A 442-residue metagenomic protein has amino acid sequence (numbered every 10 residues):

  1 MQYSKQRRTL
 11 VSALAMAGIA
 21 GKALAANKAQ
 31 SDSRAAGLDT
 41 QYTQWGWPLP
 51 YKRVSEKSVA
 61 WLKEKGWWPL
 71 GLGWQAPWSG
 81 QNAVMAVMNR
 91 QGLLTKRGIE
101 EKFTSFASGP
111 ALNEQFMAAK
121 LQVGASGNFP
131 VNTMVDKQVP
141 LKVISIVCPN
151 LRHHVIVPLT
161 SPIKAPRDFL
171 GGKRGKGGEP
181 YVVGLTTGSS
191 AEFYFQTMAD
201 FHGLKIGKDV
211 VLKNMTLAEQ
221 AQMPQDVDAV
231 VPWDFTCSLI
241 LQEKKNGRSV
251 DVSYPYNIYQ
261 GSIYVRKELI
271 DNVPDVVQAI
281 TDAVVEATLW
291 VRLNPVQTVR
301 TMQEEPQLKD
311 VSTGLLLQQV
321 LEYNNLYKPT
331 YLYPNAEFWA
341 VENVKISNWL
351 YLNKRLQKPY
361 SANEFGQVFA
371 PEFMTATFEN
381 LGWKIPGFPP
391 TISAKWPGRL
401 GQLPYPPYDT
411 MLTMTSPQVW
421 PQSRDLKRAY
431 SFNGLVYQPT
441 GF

Functional and structural regions predicted by a protein language model:
Q2, T9-K28: N-terminal export signals
Q30-N214, Q220, D228-D234, V250-D251 (+2 more regions): Short, glycine-/small- and polar/acidic-enriched structural segments that line small-molecule recognition paths
K102-F103, P110, L315-N324, S361-A376: Short linear loop/turn motifs
N132, Q196, S238-L241, T281 (+2 more regions): Predominant activation on well-ordered alpha-helical scaffold segments within soluble catalytic domains
A218-V311: Pocket-lining segment of extracytoplasmic ligand-binding domains
V273-S361: Secondary-structure end/capping motifs
L352-Y408: Long, low-complexity C-terminal extensions of enzymes
